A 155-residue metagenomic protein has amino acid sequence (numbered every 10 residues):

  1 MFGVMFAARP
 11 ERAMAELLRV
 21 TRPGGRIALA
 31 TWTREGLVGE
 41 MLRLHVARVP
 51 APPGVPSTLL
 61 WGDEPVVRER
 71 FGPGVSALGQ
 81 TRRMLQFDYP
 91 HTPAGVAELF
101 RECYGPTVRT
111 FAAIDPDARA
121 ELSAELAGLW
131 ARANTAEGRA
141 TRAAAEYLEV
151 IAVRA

Functional and structural regions predicted by a protein language model:
M1-E11: A short SAM/SAH-binding and catalytic strip from SAM-dependent methyltransferases
M1-F2, L17, L44, Y147-E149: Residue-level detection of beta-strand scaffold positions
E11-R12, L18-H91, T107: Conserved catalytic/acceptor-binding region of the Class I
A13, L18-R19, R142, V153: A structural feature recognizing the 12-helix transmembrane core of secondary solute carriers
L59-A155: Conserved Class I S-adenosyl-L-methionine
